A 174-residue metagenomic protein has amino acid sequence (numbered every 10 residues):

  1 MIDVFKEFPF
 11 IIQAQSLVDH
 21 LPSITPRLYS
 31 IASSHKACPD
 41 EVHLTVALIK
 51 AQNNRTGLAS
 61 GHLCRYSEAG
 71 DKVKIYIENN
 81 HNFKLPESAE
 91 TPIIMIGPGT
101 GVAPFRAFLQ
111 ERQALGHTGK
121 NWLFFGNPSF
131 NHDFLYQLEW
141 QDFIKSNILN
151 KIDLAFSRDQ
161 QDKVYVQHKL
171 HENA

Functional and structural regions predicted by a protein language model:
M1-A174: FNR-like FAD-binding dehydrogenase module
